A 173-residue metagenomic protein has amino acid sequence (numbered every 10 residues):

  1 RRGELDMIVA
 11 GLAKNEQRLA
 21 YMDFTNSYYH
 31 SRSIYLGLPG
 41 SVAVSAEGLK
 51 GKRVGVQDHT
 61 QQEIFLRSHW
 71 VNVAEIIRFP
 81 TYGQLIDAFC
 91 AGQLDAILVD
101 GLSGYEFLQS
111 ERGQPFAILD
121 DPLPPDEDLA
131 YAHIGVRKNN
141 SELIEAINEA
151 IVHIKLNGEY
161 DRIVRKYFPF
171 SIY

Functional and structural regions predicted by a protein language model:
R1-G48, F116-E127: Acidic, polar ligand-binding/catalytic clefts
R1-M7, Y21-D23, E47-G48, G83-E106 (+1 more regions): Short helices/loops that flank or line small-molecule/ion binding pockets
L12-A13, H30-I86, G101-S103: Bilobed "Venus flytrap"/periplasmic-binding protein-like clamshell domains and structurally analogous long
Y29-G37, G101, L108-V152, F168-Y173: Periplasmic-binding protein-like
V56-T60, P80-G83, A91, L98-V99 (+2 more regions): Soluble non-cytosolic domains of exported or imported proteins
L66, G104-L108, V164: Hydrophobic packing residues within well-ordered alpha-helices of enzyme cores
I151-Y167: Periplasmic-binding protein-like
